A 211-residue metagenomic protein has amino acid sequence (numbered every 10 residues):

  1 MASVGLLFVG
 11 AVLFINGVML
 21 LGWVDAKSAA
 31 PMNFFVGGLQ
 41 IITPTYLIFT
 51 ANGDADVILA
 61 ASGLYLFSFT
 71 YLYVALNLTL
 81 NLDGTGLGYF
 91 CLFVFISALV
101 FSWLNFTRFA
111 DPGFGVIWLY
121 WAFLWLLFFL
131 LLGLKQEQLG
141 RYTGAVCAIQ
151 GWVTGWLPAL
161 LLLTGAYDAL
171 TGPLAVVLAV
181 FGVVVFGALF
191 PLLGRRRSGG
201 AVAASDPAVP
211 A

Functional and structural regions predicted by a protein language model:
M1-D56, T164-A211: N-terminal topogenic module of multi-pass integral membrane proteins
M1-V4, D25-S28, F49-S62, N81-G86 (+3 more regions): Membrane-helix interface and helix-disruption motif detector
L6, L13, N33, Q40 (+4 more regions): Small-residue packing motifs within transmembrane alpha-helices
F14-D25, Y71-L82, F128-Q138, A188-R197: C-terminal ends of transmembrane helices
S28-F35, T85-F93, R141-C147: Cytoplasmic-side transmembrane-helix entry/capping segments in multi-pass membrane proteins
G37-I42, L92-F101, C147-L157: Small-residue-rich segments of transmembrane alpha-helices in multi-pass membrane proteins, especially helix faces
A61-Y65, F69-L134: Membrane-proximal helix-loop-helix units in multi-pass membrane proteins
A110-A211: C-terminal transmembrane helix-loop-helix hairpin of multi-pass membrane proteins
